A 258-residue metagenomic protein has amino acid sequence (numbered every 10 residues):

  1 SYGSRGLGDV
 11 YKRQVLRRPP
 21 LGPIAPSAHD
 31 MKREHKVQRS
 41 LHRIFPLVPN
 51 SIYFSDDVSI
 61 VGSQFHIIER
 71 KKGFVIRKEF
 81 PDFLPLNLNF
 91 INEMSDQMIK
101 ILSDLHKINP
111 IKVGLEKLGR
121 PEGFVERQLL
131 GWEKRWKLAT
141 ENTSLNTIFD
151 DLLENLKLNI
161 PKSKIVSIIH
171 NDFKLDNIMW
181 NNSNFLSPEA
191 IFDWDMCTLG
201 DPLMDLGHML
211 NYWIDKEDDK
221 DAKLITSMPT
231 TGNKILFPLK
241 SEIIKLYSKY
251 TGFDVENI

Functional and structural regions predicted by a protein language model:
S4-R5, D9-I168, N182-L186: ATP-binding pocket architecture of kinase catalytic cores
G119-R120, D254-I258: All-alpha amphipathic helical-bundle segments outside canonical DNA-binding/catalytic cores that form hydrophobic
I168-H170, L175: Catalytic-loop of the protein kinase fold
I178-W180: Hydrophobic residue at the +6 position relative to the catalytic HRD Asp in the kinase catalytic loop
F185-A190, D221-I225: Short acidic (Asp/Glu) and glycine-rich catalytic loops that position anionic groups and cofactors
F192-C197: Activation of the activation-loop gatekeeper triad in protein kinase-fold domains
M204-G252: Active-site activation/catalytic loop segments of kinase-like enzymes and analogous catalytic loops in related
